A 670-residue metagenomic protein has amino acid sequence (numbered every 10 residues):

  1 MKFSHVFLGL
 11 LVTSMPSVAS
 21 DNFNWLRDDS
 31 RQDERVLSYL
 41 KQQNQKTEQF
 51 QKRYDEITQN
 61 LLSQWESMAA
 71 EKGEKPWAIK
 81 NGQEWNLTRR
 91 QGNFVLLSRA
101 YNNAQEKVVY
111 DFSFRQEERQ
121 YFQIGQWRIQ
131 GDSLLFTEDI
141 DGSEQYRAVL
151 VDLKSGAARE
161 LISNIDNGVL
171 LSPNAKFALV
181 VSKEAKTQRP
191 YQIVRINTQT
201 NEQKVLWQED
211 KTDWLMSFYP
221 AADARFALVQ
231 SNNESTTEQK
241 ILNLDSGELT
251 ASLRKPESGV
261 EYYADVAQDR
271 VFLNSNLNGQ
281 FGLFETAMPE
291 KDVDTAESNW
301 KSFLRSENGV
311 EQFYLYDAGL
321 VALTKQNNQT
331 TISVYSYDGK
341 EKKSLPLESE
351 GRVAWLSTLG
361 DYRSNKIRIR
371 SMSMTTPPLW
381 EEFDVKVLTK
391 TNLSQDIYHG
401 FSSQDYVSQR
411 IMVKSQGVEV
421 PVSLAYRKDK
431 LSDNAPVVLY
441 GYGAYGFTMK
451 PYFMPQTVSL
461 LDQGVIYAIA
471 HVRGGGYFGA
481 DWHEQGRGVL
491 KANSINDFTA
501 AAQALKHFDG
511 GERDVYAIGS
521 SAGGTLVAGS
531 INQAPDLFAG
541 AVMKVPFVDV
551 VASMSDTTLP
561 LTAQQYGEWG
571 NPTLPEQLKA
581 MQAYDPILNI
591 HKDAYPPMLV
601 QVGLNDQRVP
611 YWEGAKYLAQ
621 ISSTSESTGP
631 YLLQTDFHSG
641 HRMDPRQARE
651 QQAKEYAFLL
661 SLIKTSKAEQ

Functional and structural regions predicted by a protein language model:
T13-S17: N-terminal signal peptide c-region/cleavage motif recognized by signal peptidases
L37-W127, T137, E209, W214-N232 (+11 more regions): Non-catalytic accessory segments flanking enzyme active sites
Y101-N103, D152-G156, N197-N201, N243-G247 (+3 more regions): Short loop/turn segments that connect beta-strands within beta-propeller blades
Y110-Q126, L135-E138, G142-E184, Y191-V194 (+1 more regions): Asp-box/WD-like beta-propeller blade repeats and closely related beta-sheet repeat scaffolds
F114-G125, G142, E184, S394-Y516 (+3 more regions): Cap/lid segment of the alpha/beta-hydrolase catalytic domain
R128-Q130, S172-N174, A221, A267 (+1 more regions): Structural WD40 beta-propeller signal
N167, L171-I241: Solenoidal tandem-repeat scaffolds enriched in leucines and small polar residues
V472-Q670: Active-site-proximal cap/loop segments of hydrolase catalytic domains
